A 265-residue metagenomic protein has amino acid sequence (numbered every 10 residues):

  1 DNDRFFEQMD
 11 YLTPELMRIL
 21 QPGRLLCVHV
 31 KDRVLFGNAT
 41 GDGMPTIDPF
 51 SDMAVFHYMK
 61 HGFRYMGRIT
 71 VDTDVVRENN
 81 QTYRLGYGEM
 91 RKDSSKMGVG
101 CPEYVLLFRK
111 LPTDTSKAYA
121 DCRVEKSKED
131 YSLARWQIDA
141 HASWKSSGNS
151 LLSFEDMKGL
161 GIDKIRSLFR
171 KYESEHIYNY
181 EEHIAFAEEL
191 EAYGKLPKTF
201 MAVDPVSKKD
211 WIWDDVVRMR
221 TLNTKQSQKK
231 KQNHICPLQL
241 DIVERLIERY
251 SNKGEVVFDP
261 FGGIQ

Functional and structural regions predicted by a protein language model:
D1-Q265: Core catalytic lobe of class I
